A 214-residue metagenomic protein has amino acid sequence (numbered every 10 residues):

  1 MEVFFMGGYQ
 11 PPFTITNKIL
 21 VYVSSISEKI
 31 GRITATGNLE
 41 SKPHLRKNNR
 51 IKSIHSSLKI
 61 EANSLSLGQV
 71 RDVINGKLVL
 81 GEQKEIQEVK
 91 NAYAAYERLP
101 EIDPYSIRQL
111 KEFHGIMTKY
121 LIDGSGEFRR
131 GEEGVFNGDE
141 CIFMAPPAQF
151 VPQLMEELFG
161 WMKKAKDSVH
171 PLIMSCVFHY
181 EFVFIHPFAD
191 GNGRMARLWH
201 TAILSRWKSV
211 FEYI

Functional and structural regions predicted by a protein language model:
M1-I214: FIC/Doc superfamily catalytic core
